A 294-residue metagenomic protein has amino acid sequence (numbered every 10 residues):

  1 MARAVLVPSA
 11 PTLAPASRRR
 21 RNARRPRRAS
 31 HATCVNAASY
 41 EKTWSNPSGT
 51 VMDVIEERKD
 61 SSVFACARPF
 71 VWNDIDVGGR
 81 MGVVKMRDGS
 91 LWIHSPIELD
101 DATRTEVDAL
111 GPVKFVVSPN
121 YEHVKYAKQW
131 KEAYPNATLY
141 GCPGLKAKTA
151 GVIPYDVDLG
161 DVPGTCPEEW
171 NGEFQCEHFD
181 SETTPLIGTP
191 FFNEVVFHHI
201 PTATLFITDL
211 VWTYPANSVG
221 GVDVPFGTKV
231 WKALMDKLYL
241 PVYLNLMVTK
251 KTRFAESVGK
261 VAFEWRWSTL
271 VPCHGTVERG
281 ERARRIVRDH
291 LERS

Functional and structural regions predicted by a protein language model:
M1-R24: N-terminal chloroplast transit peptides
N36-R87: Zn-dependent metallo-beta-lactamase
A38-G49, D53, I93, T189-R293: Metallo-beta-lactamase
D60-C66, W92, G172-C176: Short, hydrophobic/aromatic-rich segments at coil-to-beta transitions
R68-F70, P96-E98, Y121, G144-L145 (+2 more regions): Active-site metal-binding loops of divalent metal-dependent hydrolases
V71-F115: Pre-active-site segment of Zn-dependent metallo-hydrolases
E106-G172: Active-site HxH/HxHxD metal-binding segment of metal-dependent hydrolases
G144-E194, K250-S257: Metallo-beta-lactamase
